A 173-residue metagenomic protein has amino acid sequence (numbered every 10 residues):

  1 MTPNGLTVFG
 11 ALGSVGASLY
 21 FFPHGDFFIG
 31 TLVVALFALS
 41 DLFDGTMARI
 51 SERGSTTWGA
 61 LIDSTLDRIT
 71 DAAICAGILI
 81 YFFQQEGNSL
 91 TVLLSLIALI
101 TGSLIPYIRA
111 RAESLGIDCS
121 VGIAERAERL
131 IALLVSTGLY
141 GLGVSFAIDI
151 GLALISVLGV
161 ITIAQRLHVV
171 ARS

Functional and structural regions predicted by a protein language model:
M1-L32, A38, A73-S173: Hydrophobic alpha-helical transmembrane segments
V34-M47: Alpha-helical membrane segments and adjacent membrane-interface helices in multi-pass membrane proteins
F37-S40, G59, S64, V121-G122: Catalytic tyrosine of NAD(P)H-dependent dehydrogenase/reductases that use a Tyr as the general acid/base
G45-N88, L93: Basic, amphipathic juxtamembrane/active-site segments that coordinate anionic phosphate or diphosphate groups
